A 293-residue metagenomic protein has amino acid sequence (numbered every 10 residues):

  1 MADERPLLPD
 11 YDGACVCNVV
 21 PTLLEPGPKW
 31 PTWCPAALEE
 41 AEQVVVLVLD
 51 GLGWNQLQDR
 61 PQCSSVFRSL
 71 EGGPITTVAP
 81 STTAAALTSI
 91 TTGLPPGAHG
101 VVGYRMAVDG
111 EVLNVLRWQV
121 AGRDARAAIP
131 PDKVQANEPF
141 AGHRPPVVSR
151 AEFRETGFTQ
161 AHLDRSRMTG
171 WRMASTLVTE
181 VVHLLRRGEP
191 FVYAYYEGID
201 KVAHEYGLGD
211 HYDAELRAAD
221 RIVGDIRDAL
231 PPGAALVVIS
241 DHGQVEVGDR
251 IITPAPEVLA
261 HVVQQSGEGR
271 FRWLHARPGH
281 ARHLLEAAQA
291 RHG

Functional and structural regions predicted by a protein language model:
M1-G293: Feature captures the catalytic ectodomains and active-site-proximal regions of enzymes that hydrolyze or transfer
